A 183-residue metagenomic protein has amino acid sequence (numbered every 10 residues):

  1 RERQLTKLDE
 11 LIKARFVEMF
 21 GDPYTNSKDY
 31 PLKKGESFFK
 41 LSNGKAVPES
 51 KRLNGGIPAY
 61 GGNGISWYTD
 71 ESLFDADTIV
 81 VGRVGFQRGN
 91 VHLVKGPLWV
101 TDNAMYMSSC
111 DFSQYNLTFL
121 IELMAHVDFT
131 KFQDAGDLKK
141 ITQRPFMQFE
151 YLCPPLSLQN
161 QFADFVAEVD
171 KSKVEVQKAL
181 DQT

Functional and structural regions predicted by a protein language model:
R1-L5, D9, K28, S113 (+2 more regions): Short capping loops/turns at secondary-structure boundaries
R3-G61, Q148, C153-T183: Non-catalytic DNA-recognition/assembly elements of restriction-modification systems
F39-S42, A46, R88, D128-K131: Short amphipathic alpha-helical segments enriched in hydrophobics
G61-I65, T69-V127, Q133-L138, T142-M147: A short beta-sheet element
